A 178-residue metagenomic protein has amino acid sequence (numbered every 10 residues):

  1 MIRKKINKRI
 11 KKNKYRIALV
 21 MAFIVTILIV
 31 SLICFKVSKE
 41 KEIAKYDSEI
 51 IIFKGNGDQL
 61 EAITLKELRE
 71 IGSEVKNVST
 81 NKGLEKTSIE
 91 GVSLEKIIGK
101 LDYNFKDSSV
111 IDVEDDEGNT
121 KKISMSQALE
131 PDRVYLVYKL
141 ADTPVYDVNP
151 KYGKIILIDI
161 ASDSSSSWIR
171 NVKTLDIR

Functional and structural regions predicted by a protein language model:
I2-R178: N-terminal intrinsically disordered, low-complexity segments enriched in P/E/S/T
